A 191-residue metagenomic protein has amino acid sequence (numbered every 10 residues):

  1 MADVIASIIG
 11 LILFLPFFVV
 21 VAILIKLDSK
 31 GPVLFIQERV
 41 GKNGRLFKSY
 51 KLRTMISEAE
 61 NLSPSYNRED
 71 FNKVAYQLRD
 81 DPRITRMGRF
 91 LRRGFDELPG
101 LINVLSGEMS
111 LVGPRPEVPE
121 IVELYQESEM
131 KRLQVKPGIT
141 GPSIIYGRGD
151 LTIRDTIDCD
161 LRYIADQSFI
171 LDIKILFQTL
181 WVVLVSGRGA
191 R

Functional and structural regions predicted by a protein language model:
M1-N61, F169, K174-R191: A hydrophobic, helix-centered structural microdomain
D3, D96-E97, D160, D172: Acidic active-site catalytic centers that drive phospho-/nucleotidyl reactions and related ester hydrolyses
S7, A22, F35, T85-R89 (+2 more regions): Positions in alpha-helical segments
I23, I36, R83-R86, G100-L101 (+2 more regions): Residue-level recognition of specific faces of alpha-helices
P32, K42, E58, R89 (+5 more regions): Gly/Ser/Thr-rich helix-start
F35-R83, T140-C159: Short, glycine-rich, amphipathic interfacial segments at transmembrane boundaries or analogous
V74-V135, L176-T179: A short, structured surface patch at a secondary-structure boundary
R79, S128-R191: C-terminal terminal-structure detector
